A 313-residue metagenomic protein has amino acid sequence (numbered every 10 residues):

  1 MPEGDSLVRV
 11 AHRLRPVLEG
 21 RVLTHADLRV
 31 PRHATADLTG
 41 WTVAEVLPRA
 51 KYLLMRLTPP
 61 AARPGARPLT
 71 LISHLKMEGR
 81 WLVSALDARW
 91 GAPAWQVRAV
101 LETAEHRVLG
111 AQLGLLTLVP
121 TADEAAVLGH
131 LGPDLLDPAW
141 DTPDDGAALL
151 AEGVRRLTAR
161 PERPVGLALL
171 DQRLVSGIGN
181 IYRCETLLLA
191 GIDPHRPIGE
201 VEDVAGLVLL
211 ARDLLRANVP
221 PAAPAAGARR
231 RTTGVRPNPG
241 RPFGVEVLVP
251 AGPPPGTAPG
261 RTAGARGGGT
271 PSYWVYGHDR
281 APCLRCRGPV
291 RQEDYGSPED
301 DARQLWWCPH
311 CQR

Functional and structural regions predicted by a protein language model:
M1-T121, V204, Q292: Gly/Gly-Pro- and Ser/Thr-rich, intrinsically disordered tail segments characteristic of DNA damage-repair and tolerance
V8, L14, P48, W81-L82 (+7 more regions): Tryptophan-centered motif/residue detector
R15, L136, W140, R212-L215 (+1 more regions): Short amphipathic alpha-helical signal-transduction/dimerization elements
L23-A34, G153-R313: Basic, nucleic-acid-binding surfaces and adjacent catalytic neighborhoods in DNA/RNA-processing proteins
A44, S84, P143, G277 (+1 more regions): Enriched - but not universal
P59, M77, E105, G114 (+5 more regions): A broadly conserved detector of short glycine/acidic/proline-rich loop/turn motifs that flank catalytic sites and bind
P64-G191, V201-E202, L207: Phosphate/anion-contacting hairpin/loop surfaces
